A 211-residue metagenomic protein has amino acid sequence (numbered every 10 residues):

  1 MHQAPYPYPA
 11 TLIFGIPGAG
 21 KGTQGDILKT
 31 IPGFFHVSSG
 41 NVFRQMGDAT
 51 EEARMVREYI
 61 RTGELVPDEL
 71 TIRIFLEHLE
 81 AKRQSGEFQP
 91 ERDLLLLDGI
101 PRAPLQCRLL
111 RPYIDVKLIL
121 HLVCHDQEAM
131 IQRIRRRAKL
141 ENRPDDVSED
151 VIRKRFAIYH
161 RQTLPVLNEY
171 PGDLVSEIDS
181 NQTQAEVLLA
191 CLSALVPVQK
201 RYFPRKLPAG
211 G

Functional and structural regions predicted by a protein language model:
M1-Y6, I27, H160-G211: NTP-dependent small-molecule kinase module
Y8, F34, Y113-L118, P171-V175: Short glycine-/polar-rich loops that comprise or flank the Walker A/P-loop and associated switch/sensor motifs
I13: Hydrophobic anchor at the beta1->P-loop junction of P-loop NTPases
I16: P-loop (Walker A) phosphate-binding loop of NTP-binding proteins
G22: Walker A/P-loop
F35-L109: ATP-dependent small-molecule kinase phosphotransfer cores that center on conserved nucleotide phosphate-binding segments
V37, L120, I178-D179: Hydrophobic residues at beta-strand termini and immediately following loops that shape nucleotide-binding pockets
F43, E58-T62, L109-T163: A glycine- and Lys/Arg-enriched "phosphate-lid" helix/loop adjacent to the NTP-binding pocket of small-molecule kinases
